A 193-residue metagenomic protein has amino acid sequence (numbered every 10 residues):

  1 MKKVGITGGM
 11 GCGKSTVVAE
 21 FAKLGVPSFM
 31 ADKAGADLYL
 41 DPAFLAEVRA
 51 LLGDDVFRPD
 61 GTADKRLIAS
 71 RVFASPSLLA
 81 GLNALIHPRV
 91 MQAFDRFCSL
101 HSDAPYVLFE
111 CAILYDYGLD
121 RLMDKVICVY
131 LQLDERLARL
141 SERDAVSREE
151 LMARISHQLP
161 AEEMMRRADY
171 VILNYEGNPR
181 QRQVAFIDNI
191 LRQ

Functional and structural regions predicted by a protein language model:
M1-A63, R71, D188-Q193: Glycine-rich phosphate-binding loop of ATP-dependent small-molecule kinases
K2-V4, P105-F109: Generic beta-sheet signal
K3, V18, A31, D41 (+9 more regions): A general structural signal for well-ordered alpha-helical segments in protein cores
D32, L82, L108, L151 (+1 more regions): Residue-level signal for inorganic ion chemistry
D37-P105: ATP-dependent small-molecule kinase phosphotransfer cores that center on conserved nucleotide phosphate-binding segments
P88-Q92, V107-A112, M152-H157: Short gly/ser/thr-rich secondary-structure transition/capping motifs
R96-Y106, D120-V129, L133-V146, S156 (+1 more regions): NTP-dependent small-molecule kinase module
D116-G118: Charged, compositionally biased, marginally structured helical/coil segments
